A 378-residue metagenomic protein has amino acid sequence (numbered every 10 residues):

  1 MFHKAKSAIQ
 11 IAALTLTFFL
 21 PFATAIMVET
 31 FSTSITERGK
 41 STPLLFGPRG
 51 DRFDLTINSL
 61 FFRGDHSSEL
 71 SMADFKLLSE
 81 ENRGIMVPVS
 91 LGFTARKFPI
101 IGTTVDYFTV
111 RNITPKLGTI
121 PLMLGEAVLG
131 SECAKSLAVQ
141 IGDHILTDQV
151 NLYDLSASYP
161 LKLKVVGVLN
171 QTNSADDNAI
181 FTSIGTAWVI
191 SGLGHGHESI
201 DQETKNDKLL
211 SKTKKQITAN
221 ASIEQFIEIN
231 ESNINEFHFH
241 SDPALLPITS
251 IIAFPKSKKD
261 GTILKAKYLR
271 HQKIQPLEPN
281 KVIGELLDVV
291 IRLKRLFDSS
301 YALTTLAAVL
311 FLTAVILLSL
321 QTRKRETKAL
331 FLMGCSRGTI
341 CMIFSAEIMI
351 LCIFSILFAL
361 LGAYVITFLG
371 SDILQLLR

Functional and structural regions predicted by a protein language model:
M1-F22, S336, S345, M349: N-terminal Sec/SRP start-transfer signal
I9-L20, K294-A314, L351-A359: Alpha-helical transmembrane segments of integral membrane proteins
A25-P99, D106-T109, M123, H240-S241 (+2 more regions): Hydrophobic, regular-secondary-structure patches
G92-R96, L117-V128, N151-S174: Beta-strand-rich non-transmembrane domains
F98-H144: Short beta-strand boundary microenvironments
Y159-P160, V168-K294: Mechanotransmission and gating elements of multispan inner-membrane complexes involved in transport and envelope
L310-I350: Interfacial "coupling" helices/loops that link adjacent transmembrane helices in transporter permeases
F354-R378: Short helix-loop junctions at transmembrane helix boundaries
